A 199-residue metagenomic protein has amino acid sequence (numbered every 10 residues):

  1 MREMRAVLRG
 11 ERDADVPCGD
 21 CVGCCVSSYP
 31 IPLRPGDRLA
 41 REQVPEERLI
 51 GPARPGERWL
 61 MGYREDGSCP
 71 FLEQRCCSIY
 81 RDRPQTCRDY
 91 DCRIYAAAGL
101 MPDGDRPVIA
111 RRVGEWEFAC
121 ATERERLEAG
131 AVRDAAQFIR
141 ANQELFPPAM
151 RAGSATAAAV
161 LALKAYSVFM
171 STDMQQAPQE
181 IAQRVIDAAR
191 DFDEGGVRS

Functional and structural regions predicted by a protein language model:
M1-S199: Short loop/turn segments that flank or connect secondary-structure elements
